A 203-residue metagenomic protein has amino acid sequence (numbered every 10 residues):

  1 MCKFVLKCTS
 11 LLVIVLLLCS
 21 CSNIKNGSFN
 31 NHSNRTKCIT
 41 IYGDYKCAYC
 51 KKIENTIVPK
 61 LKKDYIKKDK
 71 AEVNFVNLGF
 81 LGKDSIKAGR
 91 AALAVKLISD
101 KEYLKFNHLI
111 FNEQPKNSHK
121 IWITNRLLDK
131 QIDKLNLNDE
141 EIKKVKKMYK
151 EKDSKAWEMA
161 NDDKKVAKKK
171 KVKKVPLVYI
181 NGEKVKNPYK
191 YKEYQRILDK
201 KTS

Functional and structural regions predicted by a protein language model:
M1-F80, A156-K170, R196, K200-S203: Extracytoplasmic thiol/disulfide redox context detector
S22-S28, I121-D133: N-terminal short leaders/motifs
R35, K46-Y49, I53-I57, K87-A91 (+10 more regions): Stable alpha-helical elements in mature extracytoplasmic
K37, K68-E72, S99-K105, N136-E141 (+1 more regions): Loop/turn elements at helix/coil->beta-strand transitions in domains of secreted/extracellular proteins
Y42, V58, K134-S203: C-terminal cap of thioredoxin/glutaredoxin-like
K46, Y65, V95-S99, I110 (+4 more regions): Sec/Tat-exported extracytoplasmic proteins
K51-D129: Structural alpha/beta surface segment adjacent to cysteine/selenocysteine redox centers across thiol/disulfide enzymes
